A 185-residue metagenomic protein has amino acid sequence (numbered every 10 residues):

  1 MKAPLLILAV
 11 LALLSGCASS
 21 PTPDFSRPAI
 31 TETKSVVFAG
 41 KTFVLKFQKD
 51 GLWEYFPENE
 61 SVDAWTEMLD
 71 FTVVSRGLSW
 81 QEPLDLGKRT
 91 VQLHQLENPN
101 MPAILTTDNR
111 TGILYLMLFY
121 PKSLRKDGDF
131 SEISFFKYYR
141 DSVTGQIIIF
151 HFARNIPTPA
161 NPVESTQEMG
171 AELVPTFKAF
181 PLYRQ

Functional and structural regions predicted by a protein language model:
K2-L8: Sec-dependent signal peptide recognition, specifically the positively charged N-region followed immediately by
S15-G16: C-terminal motif of bacterial Sec signal peptides marking the signal peptidase cleavage site
S20-E54: N-terminal "mature-domain start" segment
K41-S79: Secretory pathway targeting signatures of secreted, lumenal, and periplasmic proteins
A64-V74, G112-Y115, V143-R154: Glycine-rich, often proline-containing surface loops adjacent to acidic residues and nearby aromatics that form
E67-D108: Mid-chain, structured segments of secreted extracytoplasmic proteins
Q95-Y139: Signature of long, low-cysteine stretches enriched in small and polar/charged residues
G145-Q185: Surface-exposed amphipathic alpha-helical segments
